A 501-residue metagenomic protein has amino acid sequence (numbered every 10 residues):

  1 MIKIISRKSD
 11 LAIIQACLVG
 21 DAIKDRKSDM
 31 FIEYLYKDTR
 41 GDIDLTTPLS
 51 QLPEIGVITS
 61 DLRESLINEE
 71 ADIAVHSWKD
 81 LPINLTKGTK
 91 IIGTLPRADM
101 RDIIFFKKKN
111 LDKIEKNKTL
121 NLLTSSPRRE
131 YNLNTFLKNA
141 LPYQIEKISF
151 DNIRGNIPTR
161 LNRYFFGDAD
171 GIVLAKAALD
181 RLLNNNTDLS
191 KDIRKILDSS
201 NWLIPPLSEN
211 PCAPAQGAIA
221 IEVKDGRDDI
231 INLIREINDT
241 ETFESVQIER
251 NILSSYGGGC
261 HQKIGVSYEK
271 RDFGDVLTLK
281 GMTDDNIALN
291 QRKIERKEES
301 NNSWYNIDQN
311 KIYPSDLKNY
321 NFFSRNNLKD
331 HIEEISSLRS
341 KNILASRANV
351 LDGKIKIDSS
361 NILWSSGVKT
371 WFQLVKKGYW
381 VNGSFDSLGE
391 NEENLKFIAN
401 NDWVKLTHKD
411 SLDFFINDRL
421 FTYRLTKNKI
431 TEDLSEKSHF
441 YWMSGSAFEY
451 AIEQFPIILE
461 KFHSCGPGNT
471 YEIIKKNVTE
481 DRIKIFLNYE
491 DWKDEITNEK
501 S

Functional and structural regions predicted by a protein language model:
M1-L52, T59, W78, E130-Y305: Small-molecule-sensing regulatory modules
I2, N117-N121, K341, S438: Nucleotide donor/acceptor-binding cores
I5-K8, T119-S126, Y164, G367: Short beta-strand->loop
D29, E70-A71, A169, H261 (+2 more regions): Short, high-confidence coil segments that cap the C-terminus of an alpha-helix and link into the following beta-strand
F31-E33, K90, S149-D151, I362 (+1 more regions): Conserved beta-strand segments of alpha/beta enzyme cores
T46-I73, I335-V350: Short, structured active-site "lid" loops
W78-K79, L85-I148, S200-L203, L207 (+3 more regions): A conserved helix-loop-strand patch within extracytoplasmic ligand-binding domains of the periplasmic binding
I287-S501: Signature of uroporphyrinogen-III synthase
